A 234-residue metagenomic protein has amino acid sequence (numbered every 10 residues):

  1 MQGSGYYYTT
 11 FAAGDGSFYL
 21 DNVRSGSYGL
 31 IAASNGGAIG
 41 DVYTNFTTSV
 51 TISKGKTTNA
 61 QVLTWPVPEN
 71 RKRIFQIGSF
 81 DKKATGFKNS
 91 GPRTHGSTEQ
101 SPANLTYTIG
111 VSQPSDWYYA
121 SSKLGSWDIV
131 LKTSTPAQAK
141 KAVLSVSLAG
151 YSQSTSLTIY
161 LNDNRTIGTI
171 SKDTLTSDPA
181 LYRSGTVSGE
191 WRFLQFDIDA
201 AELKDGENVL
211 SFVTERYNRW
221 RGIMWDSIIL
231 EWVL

Functional and structural regions predicted by a protein language model:
Q2, I31, T158-Y160: Beta-strand signatures of extracellular beta-sandwich domains
Q2-S17: Short, acidic Ser/Thr/Gly-rich low-complexity loop/linker segments typical of extracellular and cell-surface proteins
Q2-S4, G40-F46, T176: Short beta-strand and strand-turn-strand segments in soluble, beta-rich domains
A12-D15, N22, V42, L124 (+3 more regions): Beta-strand-rich ligand-recognition modules
G16, G26-I39: A short, solvent-exposed beta-strand micro-motif common in secreted/extracellular proteins
S27-I31, K141, E207-V209: Short, conserved beta-strand segments of beta-strand-rich sandwich/propeller modules, principally
N35-Q61, W65-P68: Structured interaction patches on ligand/partner-binding surfaces of diverse proteins
T57-P114: Compositionally biased low-complexity segments at domain edges in trafficked proteins and select soluble regulators
